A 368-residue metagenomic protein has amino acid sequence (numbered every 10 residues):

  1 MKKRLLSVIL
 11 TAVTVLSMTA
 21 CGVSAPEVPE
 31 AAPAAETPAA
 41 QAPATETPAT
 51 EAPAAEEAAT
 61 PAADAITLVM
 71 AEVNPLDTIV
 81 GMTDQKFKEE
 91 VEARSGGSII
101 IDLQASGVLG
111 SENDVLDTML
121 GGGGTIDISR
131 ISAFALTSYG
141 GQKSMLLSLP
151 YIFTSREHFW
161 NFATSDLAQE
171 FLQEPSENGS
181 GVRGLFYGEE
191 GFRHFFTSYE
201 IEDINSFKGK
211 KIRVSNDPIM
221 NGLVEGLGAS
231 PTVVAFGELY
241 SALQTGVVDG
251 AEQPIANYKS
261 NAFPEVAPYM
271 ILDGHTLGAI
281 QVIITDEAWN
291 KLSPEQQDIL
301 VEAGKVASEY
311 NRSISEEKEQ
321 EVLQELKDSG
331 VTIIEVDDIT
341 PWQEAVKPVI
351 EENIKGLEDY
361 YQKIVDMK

Functional and structural regions predicted by a protein language model:
M1-T67: Short, low-complexity disordered leader/linker segments with a strong preference for bacterial N-terminal type II
G22-P29, A58-E157, L167, E177-K368: N-terminal secretory/targeting leader peptides
W160: N-terminal glycine-rich phosphate/adenylate-binding segment common to multiple enzyme folds
